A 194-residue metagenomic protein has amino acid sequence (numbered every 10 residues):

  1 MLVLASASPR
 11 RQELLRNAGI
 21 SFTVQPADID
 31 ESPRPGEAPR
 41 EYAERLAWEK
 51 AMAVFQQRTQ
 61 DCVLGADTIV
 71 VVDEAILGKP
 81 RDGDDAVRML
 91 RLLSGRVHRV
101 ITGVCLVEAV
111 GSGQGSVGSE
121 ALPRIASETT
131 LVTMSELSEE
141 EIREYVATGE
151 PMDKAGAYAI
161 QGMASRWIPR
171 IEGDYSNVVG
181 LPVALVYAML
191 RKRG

Functional and structural regions predicted by a protein language model:
M1-I20: N-terminal beta1-alpha1 ligand-phosphate binding loop
L2-V3, P39-G194: Anionic-ligand binding patches
A7, A27, A109: Cofactor-binding loop segments of dinucleotide-utilizing enzymes, especially the Rossmann-like FAD- and NAD(P)+-binding
R11, E31-P33, G113: Flexible, glycine-rich phosphate/dinucleotide-binding loops and adjacent beta-alpha linkers at cofactor/substrate
R11-L14, F22, R91, G194: Non-catalytic interaction surface on structured domains
E13-N17, R34, Q56-Q57: Short loop/helix-cap segments at secondary-structure boundaries that form the rim of catalytic
G19-G36, E120-T129: Short glycine-rich, Thr/Ser-proximal phosphate-binding strand/loop in the N-terminal lobe of ATP-dependent enzymes
